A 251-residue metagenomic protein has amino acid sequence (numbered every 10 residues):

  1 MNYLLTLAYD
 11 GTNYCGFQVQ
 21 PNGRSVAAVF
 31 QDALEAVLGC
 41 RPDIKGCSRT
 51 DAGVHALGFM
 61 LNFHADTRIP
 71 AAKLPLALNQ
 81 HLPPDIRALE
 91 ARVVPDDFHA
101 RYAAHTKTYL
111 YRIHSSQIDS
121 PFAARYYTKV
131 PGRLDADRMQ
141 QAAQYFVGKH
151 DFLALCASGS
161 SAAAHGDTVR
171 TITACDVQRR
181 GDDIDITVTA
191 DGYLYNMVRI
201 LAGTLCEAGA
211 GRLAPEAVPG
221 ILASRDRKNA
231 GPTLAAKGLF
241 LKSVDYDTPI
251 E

Functional and structural regions predicted by a protein language model:
M1-E251: Structured-RNA-binding interfaces characteristic of tRNA pseudouridine synthases
